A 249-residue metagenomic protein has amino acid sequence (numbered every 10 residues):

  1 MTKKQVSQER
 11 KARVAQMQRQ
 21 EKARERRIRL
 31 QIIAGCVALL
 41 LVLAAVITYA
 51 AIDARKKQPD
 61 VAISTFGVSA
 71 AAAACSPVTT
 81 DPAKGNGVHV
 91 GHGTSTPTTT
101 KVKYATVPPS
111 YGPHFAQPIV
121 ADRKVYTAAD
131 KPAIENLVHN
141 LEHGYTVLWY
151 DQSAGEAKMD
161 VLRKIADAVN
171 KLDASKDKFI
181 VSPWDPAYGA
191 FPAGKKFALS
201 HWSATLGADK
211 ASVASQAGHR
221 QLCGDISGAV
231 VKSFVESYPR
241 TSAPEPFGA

Functional and structural regions predicted by a protein language model:
M1-I28: Terminal targeting segments of Actinobacterial cell-envelope proteins
E25-V37: N-terminal Sec-pathway targeting helices
A34-I47: Hydrophobic membrane-insertion alpha-helices, especially the h-region of bacterial N-terminal signal peptides
V46-A54: Juxtamembrane cytosolic interface motif at the C-terminal end of transmembrane helices
A54-E135: Extracytoplasmic low-complexity, Pro/Thr/Ser/Ala/Gly-rich segments that lie immediately after a secretion/anchoring
K124-A174: Mid-length scaffold segments of soluble, non-membrane domains
A168-A249: Helix-rich interaction surfaces within compact, conserved domain-sized segments that mediate assembly or partner
